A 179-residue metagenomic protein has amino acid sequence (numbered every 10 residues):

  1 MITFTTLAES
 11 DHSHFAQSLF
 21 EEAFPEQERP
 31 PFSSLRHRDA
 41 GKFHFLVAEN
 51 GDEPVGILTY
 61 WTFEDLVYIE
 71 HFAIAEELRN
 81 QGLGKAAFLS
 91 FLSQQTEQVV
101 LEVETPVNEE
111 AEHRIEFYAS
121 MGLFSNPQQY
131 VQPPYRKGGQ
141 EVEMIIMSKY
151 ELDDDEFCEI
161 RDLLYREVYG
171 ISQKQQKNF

Functional and structural regions predicted by a protein language model:
M1-P30, M144-I146, D155-F179: Short amphipathic alpha-helix that is part of the acyltransferase structural core
S13, E21-F45, E49-P54: Active-site rim helix/loop that mediates acceptor-substrate recognition in acyltransferases
V47, E53-T62, L66-A73: Conserved beta-strand in the GNAT
I74, N80-S93: Conserved acetyl-CoA-binding loop-helix of GNAT-fold acetyltransferases
F88, E112-R114, V131-K137: Short glycine/proline-centered loop/turn elements that form peptide/ligand docking sites
Q95-E110: Conserved GNAT acetyl-CoA-binding A-motif
P106-Q128: Conserved active-site alpha-helix within GNAT-family acetyltransferase domains
S125-E159: A contiguous, mid-protein "functional segment" used to position or interact with cofactors/ions or partner subunits
